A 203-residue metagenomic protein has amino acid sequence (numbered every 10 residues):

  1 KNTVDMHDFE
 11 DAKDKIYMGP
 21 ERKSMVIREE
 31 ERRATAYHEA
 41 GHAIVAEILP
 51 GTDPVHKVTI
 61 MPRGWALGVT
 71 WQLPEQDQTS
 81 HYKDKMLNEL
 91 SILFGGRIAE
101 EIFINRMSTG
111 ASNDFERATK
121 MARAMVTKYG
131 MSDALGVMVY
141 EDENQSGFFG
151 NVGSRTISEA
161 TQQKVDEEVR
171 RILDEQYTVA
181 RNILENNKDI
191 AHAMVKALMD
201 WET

Functional and structural regions predicted by a protein language model:
K1-D11, K15-A34, Y129-V137: C-terminal helical "lid" subdomain and adjoining coupling/linker elements of P-loop NTPases
R33-Y37, A43-T203: Soluble catalytic regions of large protease machineries
